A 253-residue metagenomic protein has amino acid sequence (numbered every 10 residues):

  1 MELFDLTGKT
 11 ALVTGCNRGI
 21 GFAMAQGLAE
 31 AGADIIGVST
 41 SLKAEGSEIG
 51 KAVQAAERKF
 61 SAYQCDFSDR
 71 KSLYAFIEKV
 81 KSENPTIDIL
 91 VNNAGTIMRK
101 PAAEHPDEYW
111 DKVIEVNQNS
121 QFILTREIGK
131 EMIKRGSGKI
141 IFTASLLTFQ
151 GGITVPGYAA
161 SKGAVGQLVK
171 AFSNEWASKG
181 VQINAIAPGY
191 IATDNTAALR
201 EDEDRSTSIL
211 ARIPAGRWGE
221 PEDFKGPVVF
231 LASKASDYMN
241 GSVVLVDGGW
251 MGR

Functional and structural regions predicted by a protein language model:
T10, N17-R18: Conserved glycine-rich cofactor-binding loop
A33-E48: Conserved glycine-rich Rossmann-like NAD(P)H-binding loop of the short-chain dehydrogenase/reductase
P101-A102, P106-I114, I209: Substrate-binding pocket helix/loop in short-chain dehydrogenase/reductase
F122, S137, R217-V246, M251: C-terminal substrate-recognition "lid" of short-chain dehydrogenase/reductases
T125, S161, V169: Active-site helix of classical SDR
S145: Residue(s) in the substrate-gating loop at a strand-loop-helix junction that position the organic substrate next
A177, Q182, M239-G241: Short, small/polar-rich loop/turn modules that mediate ligand/substrate recognition or access, typified
